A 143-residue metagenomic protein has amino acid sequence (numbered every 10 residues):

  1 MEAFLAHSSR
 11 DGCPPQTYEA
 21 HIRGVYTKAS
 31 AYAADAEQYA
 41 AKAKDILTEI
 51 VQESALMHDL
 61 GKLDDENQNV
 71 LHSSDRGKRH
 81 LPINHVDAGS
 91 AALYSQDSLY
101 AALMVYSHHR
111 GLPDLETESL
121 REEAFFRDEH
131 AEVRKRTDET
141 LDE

Functional and structural regions predicted by a protein language model:
E2-G12, Y18-E143: Accessory nucleic-acid engagement/destabilization modules that flank
